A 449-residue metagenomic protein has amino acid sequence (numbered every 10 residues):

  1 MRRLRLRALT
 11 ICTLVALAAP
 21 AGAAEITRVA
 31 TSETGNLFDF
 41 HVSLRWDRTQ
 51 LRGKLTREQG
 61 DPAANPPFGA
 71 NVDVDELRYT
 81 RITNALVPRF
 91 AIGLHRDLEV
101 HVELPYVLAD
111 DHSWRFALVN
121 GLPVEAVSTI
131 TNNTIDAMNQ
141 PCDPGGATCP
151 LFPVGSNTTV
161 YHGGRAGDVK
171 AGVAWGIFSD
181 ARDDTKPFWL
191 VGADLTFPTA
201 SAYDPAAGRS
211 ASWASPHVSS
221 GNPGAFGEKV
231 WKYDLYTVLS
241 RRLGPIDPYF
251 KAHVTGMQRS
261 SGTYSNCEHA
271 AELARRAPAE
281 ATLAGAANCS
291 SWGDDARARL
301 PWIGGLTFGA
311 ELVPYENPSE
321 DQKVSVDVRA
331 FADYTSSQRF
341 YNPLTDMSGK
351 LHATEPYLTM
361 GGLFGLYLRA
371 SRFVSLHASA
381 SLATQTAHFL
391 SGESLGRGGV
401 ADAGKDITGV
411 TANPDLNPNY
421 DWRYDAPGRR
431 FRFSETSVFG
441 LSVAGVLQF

Functional and structural regions predicted by a protein language model:
P20-D73, R182-K186, E320, Y424 (+2 more regions): Outer-membrane beta-barrel biogenesis signature
A24-F38, D97, S113, F178-W189 (+5 more regions): Short loop/turn motifs that connect adjacent beta-strands in outer-membrane beta-barrel proteins
G35, L77-A85, H162-D168, D184-K186 (+5 more regions): Transmembrane beta-barrel outer-membrane domains
F38-L44, V100-V102, A171, P187-A193 (+7 more regions): Transmembrane beta-strands of outer-membrane beta-barrel proteins
L44-R52, L104-D110, D168, I177 (+7 more regions): Transmembrane beta-strands of outer-membrane beta-barrel pores
A91-D97, P105, A174-D180, V238-G244 (+3 more regions): Structural signature of outer-membrane beta-barrel channels/translocons
D111-R299, P418-R429: Outer-membrane pore/translocation modules
V127-T131, S261-F449: Outer membrane beta-barrel transmembrane domains
